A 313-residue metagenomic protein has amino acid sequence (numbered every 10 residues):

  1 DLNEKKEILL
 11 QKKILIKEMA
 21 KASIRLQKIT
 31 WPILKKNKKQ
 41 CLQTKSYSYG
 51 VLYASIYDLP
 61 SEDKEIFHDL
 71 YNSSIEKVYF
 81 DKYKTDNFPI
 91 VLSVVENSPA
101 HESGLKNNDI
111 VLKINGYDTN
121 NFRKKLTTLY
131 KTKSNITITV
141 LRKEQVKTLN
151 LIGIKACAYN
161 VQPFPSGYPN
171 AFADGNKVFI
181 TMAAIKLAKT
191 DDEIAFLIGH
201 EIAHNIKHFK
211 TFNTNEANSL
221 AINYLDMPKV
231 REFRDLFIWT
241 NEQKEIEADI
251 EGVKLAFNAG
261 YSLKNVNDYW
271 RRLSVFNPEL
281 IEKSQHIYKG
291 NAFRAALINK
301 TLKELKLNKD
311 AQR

Functional and structural regions predicted by a protein language model:
D1-S48, E144, V230-K283: Short helix/loop segments within enzyme catalytic domains that coordinate or immediately flank catalytic cofactors
A20-P89, N150-I152, P163: PDZ/PDZ-like peptide-tail recognition elements
I66-V94, I110-L112, Y159-D191: Active-site scaffold of zinc-dependent metalloenzymes
V95, A100-F122: Conserved PDZ fold ligand-binding element
K125-Q162: PDZ-domain C-terminal substructure recognizer with occasional recognition of PDZ-binding tails
A184, K189-E193, E201-N218, Y261: Catalytic Zn2+-binding segment of zinc metalloproteases
K210-D235: Post-HEXXH active-site segment of zinc metalloproteases
K264-R313: Pan-zinc metallopeptidase signature
